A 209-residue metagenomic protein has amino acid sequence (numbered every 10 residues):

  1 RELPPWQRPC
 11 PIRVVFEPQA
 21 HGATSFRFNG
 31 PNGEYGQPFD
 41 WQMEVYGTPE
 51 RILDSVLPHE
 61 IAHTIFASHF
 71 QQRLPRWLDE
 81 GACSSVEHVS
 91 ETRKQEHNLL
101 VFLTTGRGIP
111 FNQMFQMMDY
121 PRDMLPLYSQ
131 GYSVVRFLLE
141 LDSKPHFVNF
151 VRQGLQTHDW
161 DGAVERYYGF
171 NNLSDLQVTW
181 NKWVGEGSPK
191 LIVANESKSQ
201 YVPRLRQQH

Functional and structural regions predicted by a protein language model:
R1-E2, A62-Q71, E87-T92, T104 (+6 more regions): Sec-exported extracytoplasmic/periplasmic mature domains
R1-P75, T92, G108, M117 (+3 more regions): Juxtacatalytic substrate-recognition/specificity segment
T24-R27, Q95-N98, F150, V193-N195: Short, solvent-exposed loop/turn and secondary-structure capping segments
L53, L57-I61, L78-A82, Q95 (+5 more regions): Stable alpha-helical elements in mature extracytoplasmic
H69, R73-M118, Y167, N171-W183: Post-HExxH zinc-binding segment in Zn-dependent metallohydrolases
Q95-F137, P145-G154: Replace "(M1/M4/M9/M12/WLM)" with "(e.g., M1/M4/M8/M9/M12/M26/WLM)" and add "not limited to" to clarify scope
I109-N112, R122-P126, Q156-H209: Beta/coil-rich, acidic/histidine-enriched accessory regions frequently appended to metallopeptidases
